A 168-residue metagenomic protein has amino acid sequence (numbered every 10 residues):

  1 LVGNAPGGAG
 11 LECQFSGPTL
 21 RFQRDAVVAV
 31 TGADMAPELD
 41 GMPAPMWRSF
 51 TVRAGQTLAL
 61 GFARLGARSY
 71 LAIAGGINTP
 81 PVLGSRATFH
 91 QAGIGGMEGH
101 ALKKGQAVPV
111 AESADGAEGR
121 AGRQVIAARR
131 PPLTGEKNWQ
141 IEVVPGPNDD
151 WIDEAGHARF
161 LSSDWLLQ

Functional and structural regions predicted by a protein language model:
L1-Q168: Conserved "landmark" site that anchors the functional core of diverse proteins
